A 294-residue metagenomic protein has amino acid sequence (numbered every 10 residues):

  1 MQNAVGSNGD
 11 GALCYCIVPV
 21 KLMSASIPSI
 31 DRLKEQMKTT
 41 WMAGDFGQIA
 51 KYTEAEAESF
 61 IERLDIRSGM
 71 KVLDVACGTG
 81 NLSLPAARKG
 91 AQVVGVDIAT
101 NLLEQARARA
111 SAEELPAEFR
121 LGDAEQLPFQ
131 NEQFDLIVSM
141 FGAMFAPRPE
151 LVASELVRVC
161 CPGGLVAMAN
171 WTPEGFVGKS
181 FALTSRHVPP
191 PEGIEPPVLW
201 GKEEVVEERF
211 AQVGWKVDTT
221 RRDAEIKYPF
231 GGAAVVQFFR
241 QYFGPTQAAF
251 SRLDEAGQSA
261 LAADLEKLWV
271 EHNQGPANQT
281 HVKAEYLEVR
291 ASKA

Functional and structural regions predicted by a protein language model:
C14-C16: Cysteine-centered motifs
S24-M70, N81, Q105, G244: Conserved class I S-adenosyl-L-methionine
K71-Q126, L151: Class I SAM-dependent methyltransferase SAM/SAH-binding core
A110, T184, W269: Conserved hydrophobic residues forming the short capping helix/wall of the S-adenosyl-L-methionine
E125-L136: A short acidic, Gly/Pro-enriched loop at the edge of an enzyme's catalytic core that lines a small-molecule cofactor
D135-P149: A short SAM/SAH-binding and catalytic strip from SAM-dependent methyltransferases
E150-L151, V157, C161-G232, T246 (+1 more regions): Conserved catalytic/acceptor-binding region of the Class I
L199-A294: Conserved Class I S-adenosyl-L-methionine
